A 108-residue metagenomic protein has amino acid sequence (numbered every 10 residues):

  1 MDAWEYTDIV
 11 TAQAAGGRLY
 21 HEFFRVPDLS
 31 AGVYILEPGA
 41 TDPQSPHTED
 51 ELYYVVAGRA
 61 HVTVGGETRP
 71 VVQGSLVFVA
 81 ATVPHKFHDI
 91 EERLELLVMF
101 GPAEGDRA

Functional and structural regions predicted by a protein language model:
M1-V33, P43, A108: A short, N-terminal "cap"/entry segment at the start of jelly-roll beta-barrel domains of the cupin/DSBH fold
P27-D28, P38-E49, P102: Short beta-strand/loop turn elements enriched in aromatics
I35-L36, H47-V62: Short, conserved beta-strand element in jelly-roll/cupin
L52, R59-H61, T68, P84 (+1 more regions): Structural motif
G66-A81: Short acidic-glycine-tyrosine-enriched beta hairpin
A81-D106: Ligand-binding loop in jelly-roll beta-barrel domains
